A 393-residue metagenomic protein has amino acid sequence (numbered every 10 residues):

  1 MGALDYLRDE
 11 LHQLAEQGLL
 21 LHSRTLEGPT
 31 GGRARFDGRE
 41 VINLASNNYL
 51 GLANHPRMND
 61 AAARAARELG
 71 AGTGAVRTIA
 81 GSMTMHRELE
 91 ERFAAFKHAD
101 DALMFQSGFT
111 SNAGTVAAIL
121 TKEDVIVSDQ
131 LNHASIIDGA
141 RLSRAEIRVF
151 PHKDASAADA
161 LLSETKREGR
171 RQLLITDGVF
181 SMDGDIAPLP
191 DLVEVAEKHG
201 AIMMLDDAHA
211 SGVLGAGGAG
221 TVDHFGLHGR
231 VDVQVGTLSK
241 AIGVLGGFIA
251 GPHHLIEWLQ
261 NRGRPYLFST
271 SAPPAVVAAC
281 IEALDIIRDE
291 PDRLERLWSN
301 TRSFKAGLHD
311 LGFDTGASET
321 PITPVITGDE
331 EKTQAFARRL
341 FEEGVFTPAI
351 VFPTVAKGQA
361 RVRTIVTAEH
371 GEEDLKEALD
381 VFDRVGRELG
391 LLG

Functional and structural regions predicted by a protein language model:
A3-A71, A201: N-terminal "arm"/small-domain region of PLP-dependent enzymes with the aminotransferase-like
L52, E295-F304, H309-G344, T354 (+2 more regions): Conserved PLP-binding catalytic core of the aspartate aminotransferase-like
P56, D60, R64, E68 (+3 more regions): PLP-dependent enzyme catalytic core of the Aspartate aminotransferase-like
D60, R64-G108: Conserved N-terminal alpha-helix of the aminotransferase class I/II PLP-enzyme fold
T115-A134: Conserved PLP-anchoring active-site segment centered on the Schiff-base-forming lysine
R148-L205: Active-site phosphate-binding strand-loop segment of PLP-dependent enzymes
H199-I202, H209, L214-E319: Active-site C-terminal subdomain of aminotransferase-like
